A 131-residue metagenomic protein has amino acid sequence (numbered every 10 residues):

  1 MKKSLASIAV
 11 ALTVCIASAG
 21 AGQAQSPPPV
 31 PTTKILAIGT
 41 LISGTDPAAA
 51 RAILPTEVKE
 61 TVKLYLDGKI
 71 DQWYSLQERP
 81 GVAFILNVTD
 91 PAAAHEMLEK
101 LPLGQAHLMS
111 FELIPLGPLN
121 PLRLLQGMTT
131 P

Functional and structural regions predicted by a protein language model:
M1-A9: Bacterial N-terminal signal peptides that target proteins for export
A9-A17: Bacterial N-terminal signal peptides
A24-P131: Conserved, structured core segments of small domains
